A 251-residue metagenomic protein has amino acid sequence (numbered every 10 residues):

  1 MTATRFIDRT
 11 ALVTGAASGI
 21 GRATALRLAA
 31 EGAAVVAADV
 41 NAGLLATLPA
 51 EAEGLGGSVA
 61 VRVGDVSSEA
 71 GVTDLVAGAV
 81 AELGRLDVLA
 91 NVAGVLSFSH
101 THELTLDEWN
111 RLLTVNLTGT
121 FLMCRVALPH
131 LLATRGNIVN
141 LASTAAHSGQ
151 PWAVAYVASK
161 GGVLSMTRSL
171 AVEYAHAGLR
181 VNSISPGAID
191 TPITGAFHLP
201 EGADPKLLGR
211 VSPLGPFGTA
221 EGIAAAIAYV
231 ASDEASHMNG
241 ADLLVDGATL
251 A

Functional and structural regions predicted by a protein language model:
S99-H102, S148-V154, H176-A177, G215 (+1 more regions): Active-site loop immediately N-terminal to the catalytic Tyr-X3-Lys motif of short-chain dehydrogenase/reductase
H100-T101, T105-N110, L208: Substrate-binding pocket helix/loop in short-chain dehydrogenase/reductase
F121-L122, H130, P216-V245, L250: C-terminal substrate-recognition "lid" of short-chain dehydrogenase/reductases
C124, S159, T167: Active-site helix of classical SDR
P129, V172-H176, S236: Alpha-helical segment proximal to the catalytic Tyr-Lys
S143: Residue(s) in the substrate-gating loop at a strand-loop-helix junction that position the organic substrate next
H176, A188-S212: A glycine/serine/threonine-rich, flexible loop-to-helix segment that serves as the NAD(P) cofactor-binding "lid"
